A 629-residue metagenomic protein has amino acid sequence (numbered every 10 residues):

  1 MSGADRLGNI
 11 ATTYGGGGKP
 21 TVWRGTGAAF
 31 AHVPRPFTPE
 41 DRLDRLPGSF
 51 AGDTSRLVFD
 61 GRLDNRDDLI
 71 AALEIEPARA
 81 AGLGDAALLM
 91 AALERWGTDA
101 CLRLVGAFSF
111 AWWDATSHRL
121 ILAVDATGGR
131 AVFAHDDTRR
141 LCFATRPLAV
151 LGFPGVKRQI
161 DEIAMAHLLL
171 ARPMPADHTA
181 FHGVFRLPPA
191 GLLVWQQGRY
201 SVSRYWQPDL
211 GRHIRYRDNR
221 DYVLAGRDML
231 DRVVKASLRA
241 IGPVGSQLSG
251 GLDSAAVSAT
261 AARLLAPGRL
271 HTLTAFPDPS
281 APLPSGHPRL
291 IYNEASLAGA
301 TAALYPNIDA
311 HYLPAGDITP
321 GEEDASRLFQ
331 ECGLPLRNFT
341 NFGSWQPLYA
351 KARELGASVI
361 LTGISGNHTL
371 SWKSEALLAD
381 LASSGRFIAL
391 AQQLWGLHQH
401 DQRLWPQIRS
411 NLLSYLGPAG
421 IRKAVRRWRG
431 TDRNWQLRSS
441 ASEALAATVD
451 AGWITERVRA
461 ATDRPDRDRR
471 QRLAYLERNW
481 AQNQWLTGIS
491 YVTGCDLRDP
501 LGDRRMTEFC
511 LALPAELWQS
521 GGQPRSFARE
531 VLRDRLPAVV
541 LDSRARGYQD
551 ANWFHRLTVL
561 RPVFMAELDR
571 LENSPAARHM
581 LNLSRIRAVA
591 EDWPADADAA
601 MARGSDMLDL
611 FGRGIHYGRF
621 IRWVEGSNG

Functional and structural regions predicted by a protein language model:
M1-G316, E323-R327: Cysteine-centered catalytic environments shared across enzyme families
G17, T116-V132, D136-R139, Q197 (+6 more regions): ATP-dependent adenylate-handling active sites, centered on carboxylate activation for C-N bond formation
T21-R24, R103-G106, H178-R186, S237-G245 (+7 more regions): Short coil/turn segments at secondary-structure boundaries
R42, G106-A107, D231, S344 (+2 more regions): Short, motif-level signal for alpha-helix interfacial/capping segments enriched in acidic residues and aromatics/proline
L69-P77, L151, L328, T455-P465 (+3 more regions): Short amphipathic alpha-helical segments and their helix-coil junctions
P77-G84, D99, G155, Q159-I160 (+5 more regions): Structural motif
M90-E94, A166-M174, P347, L473-W485 (+1 more regions): Short, hydrophobic/amphipathic alpha-helical patches that form generic packing surfaces within helical domains
S374-E375, A538-R603: PAPS-dependent sulfotransferase catalytic core
